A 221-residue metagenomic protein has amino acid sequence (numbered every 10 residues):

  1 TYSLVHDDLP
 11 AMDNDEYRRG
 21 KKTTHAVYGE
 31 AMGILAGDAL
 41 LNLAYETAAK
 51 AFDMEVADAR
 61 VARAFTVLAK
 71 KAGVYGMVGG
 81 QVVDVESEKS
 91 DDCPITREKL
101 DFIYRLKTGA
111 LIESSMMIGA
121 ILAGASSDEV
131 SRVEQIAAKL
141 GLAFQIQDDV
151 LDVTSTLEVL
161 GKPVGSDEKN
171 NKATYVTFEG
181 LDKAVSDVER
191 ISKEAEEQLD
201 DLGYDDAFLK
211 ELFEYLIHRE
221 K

Functional and structural regions predicted by a protein language model:
T1-L199, A207-I217: Mg2+-dependent prenyl diphosphate-binding active-site environment of isoprenoid biosynthetic enzymes
L202: Short arginine-rich
R219-K221: Short cytosolic juxtamembrane segments of multi-pass membrane proteins
